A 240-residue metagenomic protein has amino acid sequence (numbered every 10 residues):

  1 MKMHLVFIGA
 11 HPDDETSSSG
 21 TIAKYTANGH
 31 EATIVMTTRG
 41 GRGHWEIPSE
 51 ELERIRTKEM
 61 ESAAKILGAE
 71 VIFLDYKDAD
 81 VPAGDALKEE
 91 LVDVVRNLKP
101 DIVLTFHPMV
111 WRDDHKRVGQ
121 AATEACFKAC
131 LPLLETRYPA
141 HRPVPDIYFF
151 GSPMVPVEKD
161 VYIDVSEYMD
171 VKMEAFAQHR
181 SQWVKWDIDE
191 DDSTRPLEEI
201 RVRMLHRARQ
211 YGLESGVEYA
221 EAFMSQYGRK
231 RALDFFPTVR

Functional and structural regions predicted by a protein language model:
M1-L98, F235-P237: Active-site rim/loop-helix segments in enzyme catalytic domains that contact anionic ligands
M1-V6, N28, A83-R240: Metal-dependent de-N-acetylase/amidase catalytic core
